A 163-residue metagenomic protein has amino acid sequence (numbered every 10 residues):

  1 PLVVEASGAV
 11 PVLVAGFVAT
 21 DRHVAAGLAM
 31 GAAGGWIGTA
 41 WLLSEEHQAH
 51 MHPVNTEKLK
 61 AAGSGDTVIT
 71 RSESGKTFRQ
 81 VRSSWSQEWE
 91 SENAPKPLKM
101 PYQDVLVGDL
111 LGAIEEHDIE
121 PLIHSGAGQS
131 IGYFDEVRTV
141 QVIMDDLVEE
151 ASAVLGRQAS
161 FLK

Functional and structural regions predicted by a protein language model:
L2-L13, V18-K163: Conserved active-site-proximal phosphate/metal-binding subdomains
